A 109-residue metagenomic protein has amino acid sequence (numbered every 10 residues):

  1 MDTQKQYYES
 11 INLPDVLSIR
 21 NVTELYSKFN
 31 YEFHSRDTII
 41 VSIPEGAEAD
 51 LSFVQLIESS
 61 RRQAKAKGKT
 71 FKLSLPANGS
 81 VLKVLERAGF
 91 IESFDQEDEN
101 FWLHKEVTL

Functional and structural regions predicted by a protein language model:
M1-A49, S59-L109: STAS-like cytosolic regulatory interaction modules
L51-V54: Phosphopantetheine-attachment site and its flanking helix in carrier
